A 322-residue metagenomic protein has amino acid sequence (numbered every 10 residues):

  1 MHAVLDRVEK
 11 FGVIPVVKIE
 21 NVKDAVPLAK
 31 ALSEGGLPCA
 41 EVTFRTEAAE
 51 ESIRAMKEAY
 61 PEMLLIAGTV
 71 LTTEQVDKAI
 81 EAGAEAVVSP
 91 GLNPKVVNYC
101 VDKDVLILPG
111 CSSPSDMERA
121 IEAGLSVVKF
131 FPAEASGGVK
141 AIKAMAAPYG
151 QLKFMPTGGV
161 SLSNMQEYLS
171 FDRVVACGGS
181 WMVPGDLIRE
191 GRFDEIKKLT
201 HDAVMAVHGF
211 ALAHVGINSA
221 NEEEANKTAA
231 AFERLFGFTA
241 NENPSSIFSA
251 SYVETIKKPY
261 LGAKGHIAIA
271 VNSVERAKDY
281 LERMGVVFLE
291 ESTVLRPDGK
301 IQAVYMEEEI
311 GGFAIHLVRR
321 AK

Functional and structural regions predicted by a protein language model:
M1-E74, K78-A82, D102, L162 (+3 more regions): Conserved N-terminal beta1-alpha1 strand-loop-helix module at the mouth
V4-K18, V204-A229, G262-I269, A321: N-terminal beta-strand motif that seeds the catalytic metal site of vicinal oxygen chelate
V16-K18, C39-T46, M63-L71, A84-L92 (+3 more regions): Catalytic beta/alpha-barrel core
L28, T72-A82, S115-A123, V160-V175: Catalytic cores of alpha/beta
S33-P38, A59-E62, E81-V87, D102-L108 (+3 more regions): Glycine-enriched alpha-helix->loop->beta-strand junction motifs that scaffold or abut catalytic
P90-V96, K129-V139, R173-E195: Glycine-rich phosphate-binding active-site loops on the catalytic face of alpha/beta enzymes
E222-F236, D279-G285: Amphipathic alpha-helical segments
Y252-K257, E282-K322: Vicinal oxygen chelate
